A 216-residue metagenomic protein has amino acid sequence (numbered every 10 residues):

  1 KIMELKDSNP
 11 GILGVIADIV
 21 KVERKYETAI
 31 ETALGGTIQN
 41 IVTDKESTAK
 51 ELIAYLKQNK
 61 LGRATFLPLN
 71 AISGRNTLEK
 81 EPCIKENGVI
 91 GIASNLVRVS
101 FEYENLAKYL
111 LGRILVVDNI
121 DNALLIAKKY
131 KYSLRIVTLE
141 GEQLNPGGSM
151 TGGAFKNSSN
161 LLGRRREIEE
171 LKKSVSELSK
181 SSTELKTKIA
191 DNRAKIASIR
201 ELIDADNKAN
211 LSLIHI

Functional and structural regions predicted by a protein language model:
K1-K186: Hinge-like oligomerization/junction regions that interrupt long coiled-coil arms in large cytoskeletal
K21, D204-A205: Generic structural detector for well-ordered beta-strands
I126-K129, N192-I196: Composition- and surface-driven signal marking solvent-exposed, interaction-prone regions in large proteins
E169, S176, T183-K186, A190 (+3 more regions): Residue-level encoding of the coiled-coil heptad register
I214-I216: Conserved small/polar residues in nucleotide/adenosyl-binding loops
